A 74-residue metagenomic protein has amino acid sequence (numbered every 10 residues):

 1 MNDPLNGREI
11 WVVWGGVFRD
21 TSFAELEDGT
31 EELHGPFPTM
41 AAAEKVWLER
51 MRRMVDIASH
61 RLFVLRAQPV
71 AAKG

Functional and structural regions predicted by a protein language model:
N2-L33, V55-A71: Short aromatic-glycine-(Arg/Gly/Cys) micro-motifs in beta-strand/loop hairpins
E31-S59: Amphipathic, hydrophobic secondary-structure cores in small proteins
